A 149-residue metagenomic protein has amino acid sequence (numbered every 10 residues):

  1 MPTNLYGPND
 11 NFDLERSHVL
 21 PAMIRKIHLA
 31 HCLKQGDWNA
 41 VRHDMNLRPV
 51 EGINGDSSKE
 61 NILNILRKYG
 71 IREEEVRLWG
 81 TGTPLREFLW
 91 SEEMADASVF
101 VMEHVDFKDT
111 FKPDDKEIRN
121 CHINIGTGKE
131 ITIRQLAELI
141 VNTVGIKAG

Functional and structural regions predicted by a protein language model:
M1-N11, D96-S98: N-terminal Rossmann-like NAD(P)+-binding domain of SDR-like oxidoreductases, especially those catalyzing
M1-T3, L20, I24: Conserved SDR Rossmann-fold cofactor-binding beta-strand/turn motif
D10-D13, N120: Nucleotide-sugar-dependent glycosyltransferase catalytic core
D13-P21, E87-F88, E130: Short-chain dehydrogenase/reductase
H28-G149: C-terminal substrate-binding subdomain of Rossmann-fold SDR/epimerase-dehydratase oxidoreductases
